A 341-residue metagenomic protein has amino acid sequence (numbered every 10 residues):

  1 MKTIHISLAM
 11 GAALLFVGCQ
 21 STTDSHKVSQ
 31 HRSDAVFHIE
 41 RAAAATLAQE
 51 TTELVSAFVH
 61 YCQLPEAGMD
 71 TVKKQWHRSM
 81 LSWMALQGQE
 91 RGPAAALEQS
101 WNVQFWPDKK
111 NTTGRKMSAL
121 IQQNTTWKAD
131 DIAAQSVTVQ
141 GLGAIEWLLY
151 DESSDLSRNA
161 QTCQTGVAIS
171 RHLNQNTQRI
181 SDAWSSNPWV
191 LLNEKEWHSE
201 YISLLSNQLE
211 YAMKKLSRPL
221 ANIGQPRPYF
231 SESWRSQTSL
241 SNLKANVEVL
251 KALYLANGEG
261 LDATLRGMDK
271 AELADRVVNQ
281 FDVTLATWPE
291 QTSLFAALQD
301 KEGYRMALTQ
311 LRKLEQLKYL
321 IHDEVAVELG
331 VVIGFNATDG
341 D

Functional and structural regions predicted by a protein language model:
M1-L8: Bacterial N-terminal signal peptides that target proteins for export
L15-G18: C-terminal motif of bacterial Sec signal peptides marking the signal peptidase cleavage site
S21: Short, conserved catalytic or interaction motifs in soluble domains
D24-D341: Mature extracytoplasmic or organellar-lumen-exposed domains after removal of signal/transit peptides
